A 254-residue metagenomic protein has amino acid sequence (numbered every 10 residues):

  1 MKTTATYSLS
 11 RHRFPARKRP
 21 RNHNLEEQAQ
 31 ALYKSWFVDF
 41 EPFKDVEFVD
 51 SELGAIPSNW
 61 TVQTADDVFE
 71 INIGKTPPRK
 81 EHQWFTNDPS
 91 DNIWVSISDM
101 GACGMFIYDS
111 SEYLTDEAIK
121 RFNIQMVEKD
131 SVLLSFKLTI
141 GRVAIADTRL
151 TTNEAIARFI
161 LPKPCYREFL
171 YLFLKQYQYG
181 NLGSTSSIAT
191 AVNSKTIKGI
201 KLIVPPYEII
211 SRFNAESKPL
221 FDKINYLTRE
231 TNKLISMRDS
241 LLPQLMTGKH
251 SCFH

Functional and structural regions predicted by a protein language model:
M1-D39, F43-P78, I203, Y207-F253: Non-catalytic DNA-recognition/assembly elements of restriction-modification systems
E47-F48, I56-P57, T61-P205: DNA target-recognition domains and sequence-specific DNA-contacting regions of bacterial/archaeal
G183, F253-H254: Short, hydrophobic secondary-structure boundary micro-motifs
